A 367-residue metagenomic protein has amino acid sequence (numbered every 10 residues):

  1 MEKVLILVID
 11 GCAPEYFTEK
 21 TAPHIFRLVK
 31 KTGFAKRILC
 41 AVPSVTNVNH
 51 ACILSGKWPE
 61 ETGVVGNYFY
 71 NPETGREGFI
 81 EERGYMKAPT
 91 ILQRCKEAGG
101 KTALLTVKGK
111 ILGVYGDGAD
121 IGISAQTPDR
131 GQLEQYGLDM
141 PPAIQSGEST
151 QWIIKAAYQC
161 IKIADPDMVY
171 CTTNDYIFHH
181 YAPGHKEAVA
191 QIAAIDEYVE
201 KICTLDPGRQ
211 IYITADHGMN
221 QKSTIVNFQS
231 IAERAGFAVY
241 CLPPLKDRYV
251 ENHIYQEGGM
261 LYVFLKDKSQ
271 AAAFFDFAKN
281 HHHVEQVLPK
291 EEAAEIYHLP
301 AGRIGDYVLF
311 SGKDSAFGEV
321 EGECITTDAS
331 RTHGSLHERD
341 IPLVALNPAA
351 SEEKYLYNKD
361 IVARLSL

Functional and structural regions predicted by a protein language model:
L5-I6, H24, Q191-E233, F237-A238 (+1 more regions): Metal-dependent active-site segment of extracytoplasmic phospho-/sulfohydrolases and closely related
I6-V8, M168-T172, Y212, V308 (+1 more regions): Structural motif
C12-A13, N174, H217-G218: Catalytic metal-binding/acid-base residues of hydrolase active sites
F17-E60: Short, structured active-site-proximal loop/turn typified by the sulfatase FGly-forming signature C/S-X-P-X-R
K30-G33, H50, L54-P183, E251-H253 (+5 more regions): His/Asp/Glu-rich, glycine-adjacent segments that coordinate divalent cations and/or stabilize oxyanion chemistry on
K36-P43, A238-Y255: A short, conserved beta-to-alpha structural element at the edge of catalytic cores that scaffolds binding
H180-D196: Active-site-proximal segments of metal-dependent phosphoesterases and phosphodiesterases across multiple
R248-L367: Active-site neighborhoods of enzymes that stabilize oxyanions during catalysis
